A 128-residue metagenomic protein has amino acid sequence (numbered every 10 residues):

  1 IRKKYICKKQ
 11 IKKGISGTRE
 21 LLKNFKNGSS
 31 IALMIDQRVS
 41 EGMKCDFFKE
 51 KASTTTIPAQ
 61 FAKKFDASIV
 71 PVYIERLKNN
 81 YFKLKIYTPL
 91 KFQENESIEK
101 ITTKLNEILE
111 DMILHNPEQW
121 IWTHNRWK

Functional and structural regions predicted by a protein language model:
I1-I15: Membrane-interfacial amphipathic helices and adjacent loop/beta segments that form the lipid-substrate binding surface
I15-K128: Non-catalytic C-terminal accessory region of glycerolipid acyltransferases and related lyso-lipid remodeling enzymes
